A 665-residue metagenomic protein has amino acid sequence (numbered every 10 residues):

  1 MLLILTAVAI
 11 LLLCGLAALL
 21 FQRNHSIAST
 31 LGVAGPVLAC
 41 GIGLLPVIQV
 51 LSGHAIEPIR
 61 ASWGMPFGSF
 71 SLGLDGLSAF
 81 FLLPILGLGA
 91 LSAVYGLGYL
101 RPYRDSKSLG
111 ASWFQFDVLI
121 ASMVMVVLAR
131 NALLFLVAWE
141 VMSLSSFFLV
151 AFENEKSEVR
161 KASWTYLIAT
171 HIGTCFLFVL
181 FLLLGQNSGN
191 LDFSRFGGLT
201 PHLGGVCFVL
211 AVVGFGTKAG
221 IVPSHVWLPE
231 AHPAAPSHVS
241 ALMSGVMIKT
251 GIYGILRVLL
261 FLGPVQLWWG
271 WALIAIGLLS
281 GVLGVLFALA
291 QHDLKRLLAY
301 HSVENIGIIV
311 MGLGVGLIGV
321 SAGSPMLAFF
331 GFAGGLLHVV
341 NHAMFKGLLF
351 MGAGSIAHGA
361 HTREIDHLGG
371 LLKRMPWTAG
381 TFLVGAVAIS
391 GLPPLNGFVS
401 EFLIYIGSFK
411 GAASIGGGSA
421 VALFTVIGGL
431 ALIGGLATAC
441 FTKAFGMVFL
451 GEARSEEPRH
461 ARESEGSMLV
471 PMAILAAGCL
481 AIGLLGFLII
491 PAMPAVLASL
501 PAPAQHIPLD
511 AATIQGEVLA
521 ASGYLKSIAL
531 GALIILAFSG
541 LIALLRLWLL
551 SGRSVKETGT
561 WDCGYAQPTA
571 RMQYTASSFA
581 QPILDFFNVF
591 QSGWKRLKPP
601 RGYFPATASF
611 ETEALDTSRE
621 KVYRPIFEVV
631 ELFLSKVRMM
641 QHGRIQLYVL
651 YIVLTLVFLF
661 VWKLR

Functional and structural regions predicted by a protein language model:
L2-T6, L16-F114, N187-G198, K556-T558: Transmembrane helix-loop-helix hairpins at membrane boundaries of multipass inner-membrane proteins
I4-L11, A28, G32-I42, S78-I85 (+10 more regions): Hydrophobic alpha-helical transmembrane segments of polytopic
T6-H25, V213, G220, G281: N-terminal signal-anchor/start-transfer transmembrane helix
A34-I48, H171-V179, F382-P394, P471-P494 (+1 more regions): Hydrophobic alpha-helical membrane-insertion segments
E57-P66, S194-R195, L403-G416, I489-A521: Membrane-interfacial helical/loop segments at transmembrane boundaries in membrane proteins
S71-L86, G204-F215, G418-G434, A511-S539: Hydrophobic alpha-helical transmembrane segments
L91-G110, F116-F135, S145-E463, G478: Hydrophobic transmembrane alpha-helices and their helix-loop junctions in integral membrane proteins
L488-A537, L544-R665: Aromatic-capped, Gly/Pro-kinked transmembrane alpha-helices
